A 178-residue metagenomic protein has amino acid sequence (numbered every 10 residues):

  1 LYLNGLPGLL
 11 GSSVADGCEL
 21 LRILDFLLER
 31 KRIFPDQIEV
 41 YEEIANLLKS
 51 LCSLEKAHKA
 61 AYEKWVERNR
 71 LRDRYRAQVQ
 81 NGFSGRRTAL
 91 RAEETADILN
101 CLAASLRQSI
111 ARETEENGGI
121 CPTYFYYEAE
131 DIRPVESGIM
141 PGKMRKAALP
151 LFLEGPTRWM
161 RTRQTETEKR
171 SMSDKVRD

Functional and structural regions predicted by a protein language model:
L1-D178: Acidic, mature catalytic/reactive cores of soluble proteins
